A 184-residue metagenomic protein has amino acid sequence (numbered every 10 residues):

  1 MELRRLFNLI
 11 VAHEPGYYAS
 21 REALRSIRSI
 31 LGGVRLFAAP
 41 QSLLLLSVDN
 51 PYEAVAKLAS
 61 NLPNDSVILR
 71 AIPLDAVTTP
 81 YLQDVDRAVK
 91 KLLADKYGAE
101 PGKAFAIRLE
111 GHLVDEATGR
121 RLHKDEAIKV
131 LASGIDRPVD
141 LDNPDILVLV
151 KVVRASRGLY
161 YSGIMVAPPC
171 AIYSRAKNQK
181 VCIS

Functional and structural regions predicted by a protein language model:
M1-S184: SAM-dependent transferase fold signal centered on methyltransferase-like domains, encompassing both Class I
